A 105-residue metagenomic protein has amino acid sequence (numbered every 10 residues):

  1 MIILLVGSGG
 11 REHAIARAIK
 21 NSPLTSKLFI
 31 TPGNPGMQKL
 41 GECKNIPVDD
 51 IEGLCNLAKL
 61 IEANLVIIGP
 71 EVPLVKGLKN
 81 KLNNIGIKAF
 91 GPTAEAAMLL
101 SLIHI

Functional and structural regions predicted by a protein language model:
M1-E95: ATP-binding N-terminal substructure of ATP-dependent carboxylate-amine bond-forming enzymes
V66, I103-I105: Conserved small/polar residues in nucleotide/adenosyl-binding loops
E95-L102: Short alpha-helix plus adjacent loop in nuclease-associated cores
